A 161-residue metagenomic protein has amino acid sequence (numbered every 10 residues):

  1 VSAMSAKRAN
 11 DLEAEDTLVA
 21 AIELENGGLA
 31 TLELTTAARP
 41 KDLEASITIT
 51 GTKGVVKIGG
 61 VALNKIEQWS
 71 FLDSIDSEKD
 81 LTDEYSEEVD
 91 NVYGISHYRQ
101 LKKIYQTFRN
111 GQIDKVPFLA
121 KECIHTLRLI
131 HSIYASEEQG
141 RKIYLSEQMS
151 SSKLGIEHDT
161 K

Functional and structural regions predicted by a protein language model:
V1-K65, Y98-I113, I130-I133, L145-K161: Contiguous beta-strand/loop segments that form the cofactor/metal-binding neighborhood of enzyme cores
T36, I95, C123-I124: Residue-level marker of alpha-helix boundaries and capping positions
I47, L63-D80: Short polybasic amphipathic segments
T82-V89: Short glycine/proline- and acidic residue-enriched helix-loop micro-motifs that form flexible lids or anion-recognition
V89-K102, F118: Active-site loop of classical SDR/Rossmann-like NAD(P)-dependent oxidoreductases, centered on the catalytic Tyr-X3-Lys
T107-H125: Glycine- and charged-residue-rich phosphate/anionic-cofactor binding loop of Rossmann-like
C123-E137: C-terminal hydrophobic helical "lid"/dimerization subdomain of Rossmann-like NAD(P)H-dependent oxidoreductases
E138-K142: Generic C-terminus detector
